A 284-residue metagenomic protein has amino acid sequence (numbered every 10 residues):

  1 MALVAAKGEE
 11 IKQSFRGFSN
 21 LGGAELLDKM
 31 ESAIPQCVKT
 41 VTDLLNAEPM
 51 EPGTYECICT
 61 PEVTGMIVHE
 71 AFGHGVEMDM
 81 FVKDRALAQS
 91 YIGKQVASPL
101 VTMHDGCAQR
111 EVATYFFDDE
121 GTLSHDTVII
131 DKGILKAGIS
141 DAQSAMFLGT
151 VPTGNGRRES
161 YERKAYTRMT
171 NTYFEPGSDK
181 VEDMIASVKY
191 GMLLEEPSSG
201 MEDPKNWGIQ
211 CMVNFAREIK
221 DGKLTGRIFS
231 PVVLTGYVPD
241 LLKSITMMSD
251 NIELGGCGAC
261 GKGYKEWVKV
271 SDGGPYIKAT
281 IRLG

Functional and structural regions predicted by a protein language model:
M1-G284: N-terminal small-residue-enriched
